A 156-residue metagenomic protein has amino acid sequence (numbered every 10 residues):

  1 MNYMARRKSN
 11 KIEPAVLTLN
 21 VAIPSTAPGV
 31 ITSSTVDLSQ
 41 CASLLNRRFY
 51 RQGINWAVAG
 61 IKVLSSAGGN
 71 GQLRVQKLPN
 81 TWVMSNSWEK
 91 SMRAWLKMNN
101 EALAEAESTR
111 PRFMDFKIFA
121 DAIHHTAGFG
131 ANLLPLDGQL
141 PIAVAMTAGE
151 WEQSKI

Functional and structural regions predicted by a protein language model:
M1-L45: N-terminal leader/pro-regions and domain N-caps
L17-L19, A59, L73: Hydrophobic residues positioned within well-ordered beta-strands of beta-sheet architectures
S43-Y50, K62: Short secondary-structure capping/turn segments at boundaries of alpha-helices and beta-strands
G53-A67: A short beta-strand element within beta-rich, extracytoplasmic domains of secreted/secretory-pathway proteins
G68-M84: Short, surface-exposed beta-strand/strand-loop-strand elements in extracellular ectodomains
L78-P79, K90-R93: First exposed extracellular module after export/assembly in secreted or surface-exposed proteins
R93-I156: Low-complexity, serine/threonine/proline-enriched polar segments
